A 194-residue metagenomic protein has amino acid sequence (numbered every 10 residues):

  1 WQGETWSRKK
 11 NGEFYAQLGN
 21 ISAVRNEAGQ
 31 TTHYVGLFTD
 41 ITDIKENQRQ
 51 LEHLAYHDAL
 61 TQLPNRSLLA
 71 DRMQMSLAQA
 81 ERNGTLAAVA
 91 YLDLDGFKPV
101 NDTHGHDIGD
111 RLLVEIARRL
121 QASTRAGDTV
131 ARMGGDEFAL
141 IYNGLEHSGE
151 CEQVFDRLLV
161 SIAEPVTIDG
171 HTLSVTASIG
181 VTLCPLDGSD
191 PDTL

Functional and structural regions predicted by a protein language model:
W1-W6, E164: PAS and PAS-like sensory modules
W6-G12, R25-E27: PAS-family sensory domains
G19, Q30-D40: PAS-family sensory domains
N26, T39-R49: PAS-associated C-terminal cap
E52-Y56, Q62-A88, D95-R125, A131-L140 (+2 more regions): Conserved long alpha-helical elements within nucleotide-processing catalytic cores of c-di-GMP signaling and class III
I141-C151, D169-T172, A177-L194: Catalytic strand-loop-helix junctions within cyclic-nucleotide turnover domains
